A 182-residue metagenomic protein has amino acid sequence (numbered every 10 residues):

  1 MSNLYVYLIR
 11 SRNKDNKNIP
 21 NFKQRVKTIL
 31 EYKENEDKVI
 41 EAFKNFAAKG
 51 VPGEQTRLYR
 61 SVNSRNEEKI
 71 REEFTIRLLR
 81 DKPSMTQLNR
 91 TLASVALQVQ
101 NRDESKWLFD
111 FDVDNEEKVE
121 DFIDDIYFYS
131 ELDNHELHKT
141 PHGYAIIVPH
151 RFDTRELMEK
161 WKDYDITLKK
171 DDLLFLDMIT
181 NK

Functional and structural regions predicted by a protein language model:
M1-T140, R151-E159, L174-K182: Signature for HUH/AEP ssDNA processing cores
G143-P149: Catalytic nucleophile-His microenvironment captured as a short glycine-rich beta-strand/loop that brackets
K160-I166: C-terminal, non-catalytic extensions of nucleic-acid polymerases
T167-D172: Hydrophilic extracytoplasmic domains
